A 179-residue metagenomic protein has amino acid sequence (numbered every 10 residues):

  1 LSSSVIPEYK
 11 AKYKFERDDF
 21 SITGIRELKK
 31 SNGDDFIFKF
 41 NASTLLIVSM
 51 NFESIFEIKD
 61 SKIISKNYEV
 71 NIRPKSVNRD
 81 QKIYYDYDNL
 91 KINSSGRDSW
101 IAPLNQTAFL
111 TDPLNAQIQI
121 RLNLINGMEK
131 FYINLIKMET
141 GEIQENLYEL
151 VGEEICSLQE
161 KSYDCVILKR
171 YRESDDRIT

Functional and structural regions predicted by a protein language model:
L1-E57, S61, N67-Y84, N93 (+2 more regions): N-terminal cleavable signal peptides for secretion/export
I6-E8, N78-D164: Solvent-exposed helix/loop surface patches that form functional interfaces
R17, R26, K66, R73 (+6 more regions): Arginine residue identity/basic-tract feature
L28, I143-N146, R172, T179: Bulky hydrophobic/aromatic packing residues
D35-L45, E57-K59, Q159-T179: Gly/Pro-enriched, hydrophobic low-complexity segments that function as extracytoplasmic propeptides/linkers
